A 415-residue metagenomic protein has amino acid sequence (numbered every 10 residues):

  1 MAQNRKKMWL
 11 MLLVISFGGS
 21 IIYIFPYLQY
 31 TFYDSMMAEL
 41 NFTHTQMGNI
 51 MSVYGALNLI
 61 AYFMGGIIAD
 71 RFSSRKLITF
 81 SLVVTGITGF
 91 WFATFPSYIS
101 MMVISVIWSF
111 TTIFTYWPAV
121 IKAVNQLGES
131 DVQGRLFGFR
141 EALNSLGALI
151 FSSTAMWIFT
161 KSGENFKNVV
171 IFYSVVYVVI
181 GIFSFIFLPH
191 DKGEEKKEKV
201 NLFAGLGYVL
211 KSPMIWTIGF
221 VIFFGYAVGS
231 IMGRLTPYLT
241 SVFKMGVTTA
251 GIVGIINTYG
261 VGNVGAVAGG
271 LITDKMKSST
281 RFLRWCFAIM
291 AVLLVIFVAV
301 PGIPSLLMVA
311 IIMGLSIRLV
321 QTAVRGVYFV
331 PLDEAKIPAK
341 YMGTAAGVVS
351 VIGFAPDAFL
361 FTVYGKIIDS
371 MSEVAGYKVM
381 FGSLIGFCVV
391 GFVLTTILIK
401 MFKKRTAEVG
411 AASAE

Functional and structural regions predicted by a protein language model:
M1-R5, D191-I218: Juxtamembrane intracellular "pre-TM" segments in multi-pass secondary transporters
Q29-T31, P213-A266, R325, L360-F361: Extracytoplasmic gate region of multi-pass secondary transporters
A61-S73, G265-S278, I368-D369: Helix-to-loop junctions at the C-terminal end of transmembrane segments in multipass secondary transporters
R71-L82, D274-A288: Cytoplasmic membrane-interface "Motif A"-like loop-to-helix N-cap segments of 12-TM Major Facilitator Superfamily
S105-L143: Cytoplasmic helix-loop-helix junction between adjacent transmembrane helices in 12-TM secondary transporters
G134-M156, S350-F361: Glycine-rich segments within core transmembrane alpha-helices of 12-TM secondary carriers
S279-Y328: C-terminal transmembrane helical hairpin of 12-TM major facilitator-type secondary transporters
E334-S372: A late C-terminal transmembrane helix in Major Facilitator Superfamily
